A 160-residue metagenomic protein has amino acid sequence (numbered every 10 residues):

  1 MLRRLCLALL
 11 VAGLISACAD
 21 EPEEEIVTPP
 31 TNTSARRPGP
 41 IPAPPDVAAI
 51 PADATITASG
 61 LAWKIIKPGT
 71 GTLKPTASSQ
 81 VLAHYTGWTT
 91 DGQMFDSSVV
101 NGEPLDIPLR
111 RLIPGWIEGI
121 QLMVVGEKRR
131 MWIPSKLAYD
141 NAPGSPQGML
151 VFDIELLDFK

Functional and structural regions predicted by a protein language model:
L2-K160: Cross-family detector of peptidyl-prolyl cis-trans isomerase
